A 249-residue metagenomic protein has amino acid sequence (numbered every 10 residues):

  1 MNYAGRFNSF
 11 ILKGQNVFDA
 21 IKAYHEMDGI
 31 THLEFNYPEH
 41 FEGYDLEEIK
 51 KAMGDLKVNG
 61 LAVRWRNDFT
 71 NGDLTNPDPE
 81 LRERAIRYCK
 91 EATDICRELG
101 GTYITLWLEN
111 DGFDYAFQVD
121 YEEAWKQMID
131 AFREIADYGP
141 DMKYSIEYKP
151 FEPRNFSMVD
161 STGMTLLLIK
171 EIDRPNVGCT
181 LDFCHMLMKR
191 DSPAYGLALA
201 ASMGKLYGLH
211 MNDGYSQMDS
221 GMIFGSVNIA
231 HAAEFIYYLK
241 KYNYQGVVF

Functional and structural regions predicted by a protein language model:
M1-F7, T31-F35, V58-V63, I104-L106 (+4 more regions): Hydrophobic faces of well-ordered beta-strands that scaffold small-molecule active sites in alpha/beta enzyme cores
M1-R97, R174: N-terminal pre-domain/capping segments
S9-I11, Y37-F41, R64-F69, L108-G112 (+3 more regions): Active-site-proximal loop/turn and secondary-structure-junction residues that shape catalytic pockets, frequently
I11-G14, N76, V119, N155-L166 (+1 more regions): Gly/Pro-rich active-site loop or hairpin
F18-H25, L46-K50, C89-D94, I129-A136 (+3 more regions): Generic structural signal for well-ordered alpha-helices, preferentially at hydrophobic/aromatic core positions
Y24, L33, A85, C96 (+5 more regions): Conserved, mostly hydrophobic/aromatic
G72-G178, M188: Active-site acidic/histidine proton-transfer and metal-coordination neighborhood in alpha/beta enzyme cores
